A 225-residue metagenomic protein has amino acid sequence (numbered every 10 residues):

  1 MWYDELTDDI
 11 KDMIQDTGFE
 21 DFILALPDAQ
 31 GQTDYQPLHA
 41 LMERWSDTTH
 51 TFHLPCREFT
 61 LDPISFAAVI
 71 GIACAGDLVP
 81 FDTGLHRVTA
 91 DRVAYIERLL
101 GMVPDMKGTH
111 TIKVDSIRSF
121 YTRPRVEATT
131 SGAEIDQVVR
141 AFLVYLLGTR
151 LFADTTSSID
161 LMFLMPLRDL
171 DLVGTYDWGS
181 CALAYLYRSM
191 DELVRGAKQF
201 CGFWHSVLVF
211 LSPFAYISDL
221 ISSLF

Functional and structural regions predicted by a protein language model:
M1-Y187: N-terminal leader regions that mediate targeting or early regulatory function
D160-F225: Alpha-helical bundle/repeat cores within regulatory domains of eukaryotic proteins
